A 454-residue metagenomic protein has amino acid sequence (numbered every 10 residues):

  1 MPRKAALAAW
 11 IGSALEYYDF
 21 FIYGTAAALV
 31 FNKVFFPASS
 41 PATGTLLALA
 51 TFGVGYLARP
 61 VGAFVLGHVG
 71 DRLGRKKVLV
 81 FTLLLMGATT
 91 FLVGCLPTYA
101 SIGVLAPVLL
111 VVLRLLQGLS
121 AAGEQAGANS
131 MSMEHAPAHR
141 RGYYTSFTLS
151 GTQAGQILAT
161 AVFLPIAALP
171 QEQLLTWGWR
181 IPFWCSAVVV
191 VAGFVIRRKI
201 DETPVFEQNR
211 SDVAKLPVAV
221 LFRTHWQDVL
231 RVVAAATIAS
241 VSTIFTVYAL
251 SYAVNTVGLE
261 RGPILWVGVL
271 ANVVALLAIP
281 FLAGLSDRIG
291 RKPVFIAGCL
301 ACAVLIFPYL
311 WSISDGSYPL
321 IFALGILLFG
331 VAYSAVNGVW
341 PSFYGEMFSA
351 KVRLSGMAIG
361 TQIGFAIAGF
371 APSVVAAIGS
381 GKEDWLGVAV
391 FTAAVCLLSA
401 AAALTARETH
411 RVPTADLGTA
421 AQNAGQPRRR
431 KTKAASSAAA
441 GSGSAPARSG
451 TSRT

Functional and structural regions predicted by a protein language model:
G24-T25, W226-A275, A368-P372: Extracytoplasmic gate region of multi-pass secondary transporters
A27-V61: Extracellular/periplasmic helix-loop-helix junction of adjacent transmembrane segments in MFS-like secondary
G62-R75, I279-R291: Helix-to-loop junctions at the C-terminal end of transmembrane segments in multipass secondary transporters
R72-L84, R288-C299: Cytoplasmic membrane-interface "Motif A"-like loop-to-helix N-cap segments of 12-TM Major Facilitator Superfamily
L84-G103, L300-G316: C-terminal ends and interior cores of transmembrane alpha-helices in multi-pass membrane transporters/permeases
G142-A167, V189, A358-P372: Glycine-rich segments within core transmembrane alpha-helices of 12-TM secondary carriers
G193-I200, F343, V395-N423: Multi-pass alpha-helical transporter architecture, strongest for 12-TM Major Facilitator/SLC carriers used
P293-V339: C-terminal transmembrane helical hairpin of 12-TM major facilitator-type secondary transporters
